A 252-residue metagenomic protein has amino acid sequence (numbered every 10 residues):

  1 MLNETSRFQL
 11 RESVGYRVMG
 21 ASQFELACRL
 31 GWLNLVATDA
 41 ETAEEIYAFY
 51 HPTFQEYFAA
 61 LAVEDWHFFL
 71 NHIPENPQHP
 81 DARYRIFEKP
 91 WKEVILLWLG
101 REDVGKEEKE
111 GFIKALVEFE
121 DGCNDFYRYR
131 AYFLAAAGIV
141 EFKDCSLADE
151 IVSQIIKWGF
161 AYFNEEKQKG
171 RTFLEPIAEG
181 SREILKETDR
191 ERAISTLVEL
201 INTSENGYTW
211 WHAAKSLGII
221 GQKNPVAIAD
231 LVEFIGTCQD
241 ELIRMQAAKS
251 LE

Functional and structural regions predicted by a protein language model:
M1, A59, W91-D103, Y132 (+1 more regions): Short, amphipathic alpha-helical segments that act as regulatory/interfacial helices in nucleotide-processing proteins
M1-A59, E64-H67: Extended helical regulatory/linker subdomains that flank P-loop NTPase cores
M1-F8, D65-N71, E102-E110, E141-D149: Short helix-capping/linker segments at secondary-structure and domain boundaries
L2-S6, F87-W91, R128-A131, F173-E175: Short acidic alpha-helix initiation/capping motifs at coil-to-helix transition points, especially at protein N-termini
S13-S22, Q78-K92, E118-F126, I156-K169: Short, mixed-charge aromatic SLiMs
Y16, Y47-A48, R83-F87, R101 (+5 more regions): Generic alpha-helical structural element
L35, V117-E252: Leucine-rich, hydrophobic repeat-scaffold detector
P52-E56, E64-G122: Leucine-rich, amphipathic alpha-helical/linker segments
